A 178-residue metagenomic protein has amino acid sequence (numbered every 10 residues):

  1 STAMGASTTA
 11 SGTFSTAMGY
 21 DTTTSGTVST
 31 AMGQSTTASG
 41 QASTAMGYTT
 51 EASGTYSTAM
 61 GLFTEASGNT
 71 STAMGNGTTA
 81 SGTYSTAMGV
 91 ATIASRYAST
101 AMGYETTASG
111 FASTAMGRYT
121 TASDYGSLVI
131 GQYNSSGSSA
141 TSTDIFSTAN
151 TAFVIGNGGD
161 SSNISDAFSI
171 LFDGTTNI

Functional and structural regions predicted by a protein language model:
S1-I178: Periodic small-residue-enriched repeat registers in elongated scaffold domains
